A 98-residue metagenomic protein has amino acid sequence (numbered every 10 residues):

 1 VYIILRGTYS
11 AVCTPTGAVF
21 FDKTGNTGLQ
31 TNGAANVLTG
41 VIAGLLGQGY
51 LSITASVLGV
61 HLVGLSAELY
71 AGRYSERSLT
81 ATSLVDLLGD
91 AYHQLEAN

Functional and structural regions predicted by a protein language model:
V1-N98: Small-residue (G/A/S/T)-rich helix-start motifs and N-terminal tracts that mark the onset
